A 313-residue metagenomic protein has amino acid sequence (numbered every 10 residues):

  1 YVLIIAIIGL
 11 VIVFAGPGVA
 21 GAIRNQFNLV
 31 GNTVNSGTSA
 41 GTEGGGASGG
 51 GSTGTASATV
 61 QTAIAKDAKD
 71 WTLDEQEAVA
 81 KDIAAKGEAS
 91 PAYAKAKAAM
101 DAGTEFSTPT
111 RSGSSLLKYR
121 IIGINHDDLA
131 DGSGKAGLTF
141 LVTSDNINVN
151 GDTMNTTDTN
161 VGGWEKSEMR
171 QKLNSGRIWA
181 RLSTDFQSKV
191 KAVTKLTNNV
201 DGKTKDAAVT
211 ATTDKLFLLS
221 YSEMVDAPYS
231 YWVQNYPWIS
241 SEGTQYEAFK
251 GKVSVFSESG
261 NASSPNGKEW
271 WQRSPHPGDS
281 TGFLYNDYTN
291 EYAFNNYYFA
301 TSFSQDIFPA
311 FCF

Functional and structural regions predicted by a protein language model:
Y1, F27, G31, L116-Y119: Broad hydrophobic/π-residue packing in well-ordered secondary structure
Y1-G16: N-terminal single-pass transmembrane signal-anchor helix
F14-P17, T38, T42, G243: A sequence-level detector of short, solvent-exposed, charge-rich linear segments
G21-R24, N28, N32-N35: Amphipathic alpha-helical assembly segments that mediate oligomerization or membrane-associated assembly across
N28, A40, N150-D152: Flexible domain-boundary/linker segments
N32-T59: Ser/Thr/Gly/Pro-rich low-complexity, disordered linker/stalk segments of secreted and cell-surface proteins
A56-F313: Collagenous Gly-X-Y triple-helix signature in extracellular proteins
